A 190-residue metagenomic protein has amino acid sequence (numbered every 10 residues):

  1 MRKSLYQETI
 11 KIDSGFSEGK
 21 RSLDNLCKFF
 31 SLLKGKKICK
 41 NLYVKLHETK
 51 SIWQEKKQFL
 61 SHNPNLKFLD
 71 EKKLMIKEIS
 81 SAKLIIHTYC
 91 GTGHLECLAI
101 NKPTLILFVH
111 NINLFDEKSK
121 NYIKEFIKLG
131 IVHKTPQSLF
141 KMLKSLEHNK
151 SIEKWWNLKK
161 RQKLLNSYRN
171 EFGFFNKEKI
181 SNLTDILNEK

Functional and structural regions predicted by a protein language model:
M1-Q58: Conserved catalytic-core segment of nucleotide-activated headgroup transferases in glycan assembly
R2, L46, K72, F108 (+1 more regions): Residues at the C-termini of beta-strands that transition into short coil/loop
I12-G15, S61-N63, Y89-F172: Catalytic binding pocket for nucleotide-activated donors in carbohydrate/polymer assembly enzymes
N25-K37, F59-L60, C97, G130 (+3 more regions): Hydrophobic, Leu/Ile/Phe/Ala-enriched alpha-helical segments that form helix-helix packing faces
C27, K40-L95, I100, H110: Donor nucleotide-activated moiety binding/catalytic core segment of transferases that use nucleotide-activated donors
K34-G35, L74, D116: Generic structural signal for alpha-helix starts
R169-K190: C-terminal alpha-helical cap of glycosyltransferases
